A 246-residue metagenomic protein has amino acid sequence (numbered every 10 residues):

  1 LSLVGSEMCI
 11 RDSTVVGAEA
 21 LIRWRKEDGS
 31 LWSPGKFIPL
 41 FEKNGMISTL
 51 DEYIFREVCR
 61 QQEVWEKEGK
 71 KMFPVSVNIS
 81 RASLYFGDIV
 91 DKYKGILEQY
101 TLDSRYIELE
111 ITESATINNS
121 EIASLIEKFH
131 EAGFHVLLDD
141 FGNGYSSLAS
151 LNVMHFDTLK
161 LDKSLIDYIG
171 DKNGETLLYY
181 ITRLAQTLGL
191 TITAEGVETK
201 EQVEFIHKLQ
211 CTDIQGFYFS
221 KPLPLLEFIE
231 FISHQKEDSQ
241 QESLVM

Functional and structural regions predicted by a protein language model:
L1-G5, C9-I10, I214: Single conserved hydrophobic/aromatic residue that forms the stacking wall/gate of nucleotide- or nucleobase-binding
S6-I38, V58: A short, well-structured catalytic beta-strand-centered motif of the EAL phosphodiesterase domain for c-di-GMP
T14-E19, M46-I122, G196: Catalytic core of bacterial c-di-GMP phosphodiesterases, primarily the EAL and HD-GYP domains, capturing alpha-helical
A20, K36, L40-F41, I54-Q62 (+4 more regions): Structural preference for long, well-ordered alpha-helical segments in enzyme cores
E27, V64-K71, Q99-D103, E131 (+2 more regions): Nucleotide second-messenger and two-component phosphorelay signaling modules
P34, D51, I89, Y93 (+3 more regions): The cytosolic transmitter module of two-component sensor histidine kinases
K94-I169, L184, L188-P222: The catalytic core of metal-dependent phosphodiesterases that act on cyclic dinucleotides
H207, L223-M246: C-terminal helical cap(s) of enzyme catalytic domains, especially alpha/beta-barrels
